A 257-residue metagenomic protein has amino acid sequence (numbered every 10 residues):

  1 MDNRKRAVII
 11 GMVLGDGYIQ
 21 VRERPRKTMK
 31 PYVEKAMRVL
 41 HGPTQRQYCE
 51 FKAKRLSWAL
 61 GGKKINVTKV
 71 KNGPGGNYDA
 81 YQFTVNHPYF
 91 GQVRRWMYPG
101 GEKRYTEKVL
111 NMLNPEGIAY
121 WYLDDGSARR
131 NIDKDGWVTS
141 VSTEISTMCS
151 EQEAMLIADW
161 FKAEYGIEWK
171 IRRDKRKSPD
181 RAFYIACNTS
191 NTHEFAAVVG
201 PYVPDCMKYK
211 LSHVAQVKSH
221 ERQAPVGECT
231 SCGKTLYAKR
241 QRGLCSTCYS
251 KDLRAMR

Functional and structural regions predicted by a protein language model:
M1-K234, R257: Internal intein/HINT superfamily modules and their associated LAGLIDADG
R240-K251: Cysteine-rich micro-motifs
K251-R257: Short metal-binding segments enriched for Cys and/or His
